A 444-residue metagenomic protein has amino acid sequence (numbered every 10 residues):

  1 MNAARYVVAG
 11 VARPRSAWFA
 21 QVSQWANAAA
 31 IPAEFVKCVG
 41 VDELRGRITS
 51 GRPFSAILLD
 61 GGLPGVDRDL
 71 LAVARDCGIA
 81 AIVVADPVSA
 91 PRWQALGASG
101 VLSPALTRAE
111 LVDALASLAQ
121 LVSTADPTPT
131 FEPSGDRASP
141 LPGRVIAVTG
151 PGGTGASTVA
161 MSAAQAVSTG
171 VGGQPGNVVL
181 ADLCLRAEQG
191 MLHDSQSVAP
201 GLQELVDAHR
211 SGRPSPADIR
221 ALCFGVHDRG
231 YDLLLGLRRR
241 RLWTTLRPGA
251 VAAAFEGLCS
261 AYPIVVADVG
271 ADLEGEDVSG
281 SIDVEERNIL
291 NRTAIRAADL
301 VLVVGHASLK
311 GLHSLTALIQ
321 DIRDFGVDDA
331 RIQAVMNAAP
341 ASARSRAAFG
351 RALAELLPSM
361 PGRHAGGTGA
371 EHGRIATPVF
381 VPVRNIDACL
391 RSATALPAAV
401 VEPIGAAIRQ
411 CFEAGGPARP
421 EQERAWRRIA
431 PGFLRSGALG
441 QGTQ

Functional and structural regions predicted by a protein language model:
M1-V145, D207-R213, H313, D324-G326 (+5 more regions): Acidic-aromatic/histidine active-site loop/patch
G100, I264, D299-L300, Q333 (+1 more regions): Well-ordered beta-strand positions
R137-L185, Q189-H193, V251, G257-L258: Walker A/P-loop phosphate-binding motif and the immediately C-terminal alpha-helix
G170-L233, G362-G369: Phosphate-binding loop that captures ATP/GTP phosphates
G230-E285: Phosphate-binding/switch loop-helix module in NTP-utilizing enzymes
G270-A271, G275-S308: Inter-motif core of Ras-like GTPase G domains
A338-P397: Beta-strand-loop-alpha "switch" segments that mediate conformational coupling across diverse proteins
